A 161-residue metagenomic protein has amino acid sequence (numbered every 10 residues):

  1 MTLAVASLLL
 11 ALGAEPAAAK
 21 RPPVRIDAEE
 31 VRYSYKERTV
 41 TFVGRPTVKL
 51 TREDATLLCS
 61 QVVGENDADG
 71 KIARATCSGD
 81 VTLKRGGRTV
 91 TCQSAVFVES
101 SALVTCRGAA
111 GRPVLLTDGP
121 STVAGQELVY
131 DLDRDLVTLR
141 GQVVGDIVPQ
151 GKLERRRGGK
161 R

Functional and structural regions predicted by a protein language model:
M1-R161: Mature-chain termini and adjacent capping regions
